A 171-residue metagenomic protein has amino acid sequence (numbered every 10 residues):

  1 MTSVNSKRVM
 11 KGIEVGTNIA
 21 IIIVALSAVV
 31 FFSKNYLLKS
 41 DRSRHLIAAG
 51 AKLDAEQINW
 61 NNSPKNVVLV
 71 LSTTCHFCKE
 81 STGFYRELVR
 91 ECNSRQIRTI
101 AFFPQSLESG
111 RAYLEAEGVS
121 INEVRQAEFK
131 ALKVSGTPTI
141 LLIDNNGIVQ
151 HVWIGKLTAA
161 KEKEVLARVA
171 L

Functional and structural regions predicted by a protein language model:
M1-K52, V165, L171: N-terminal targeting signals for export/organelle localization
H45-N66: A short beta-strand-turn-helix
Q57, P64, S94-Q96, S120-I121: A generic structural signal for alpha->beta connector loops
N59-K79, Y85, F102: Short active-site neighborhood of thiol/selenol oxidoreductases, capturing the structured segment around
S72-T73, P104-L107, N145-N146: Solvent-exposed coil/turn segments that connect beta secondary-structure elements in extracytoplasmic/periplasmic
K79-E117: Structural microenvironment flanking redox-active thiols in thiol-disulfide oxidoreductases
F102, V124-A127: Conserved beta-strand termini and adjacent loop/short-helix elements that scaffold enzyme active sites in alpha/beta
A116-V119, Q126-A170: Thiol/disulfide oxidoreductase modules built on the thioredoxin-like
